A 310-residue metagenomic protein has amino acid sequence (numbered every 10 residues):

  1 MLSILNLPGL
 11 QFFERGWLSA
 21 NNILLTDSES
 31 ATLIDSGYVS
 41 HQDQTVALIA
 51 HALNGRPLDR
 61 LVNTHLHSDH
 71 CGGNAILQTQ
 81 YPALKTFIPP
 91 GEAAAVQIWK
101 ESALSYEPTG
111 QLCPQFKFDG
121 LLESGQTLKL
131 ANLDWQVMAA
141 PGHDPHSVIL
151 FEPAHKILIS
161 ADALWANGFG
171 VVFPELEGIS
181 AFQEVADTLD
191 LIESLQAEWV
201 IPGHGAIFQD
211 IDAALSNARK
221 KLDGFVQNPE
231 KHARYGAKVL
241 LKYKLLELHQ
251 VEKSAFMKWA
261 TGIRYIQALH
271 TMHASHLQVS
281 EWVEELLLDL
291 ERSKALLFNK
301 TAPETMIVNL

Functional and structural regions predicted by a protein language model:
M1-R56, I149-A161, A166: Conserved beta-strand hairpin/beta-sheet module of binuclear metal-dependent hydrolase folds, prominently
S3, G72, L77-T79, H204-I207 (+2 more regions): A structural signal for the main folded, soluble domain(s) of proteins
Q11, V62, F87, G120-L122 (+3 more regions): Hydrophobic/aromatic beta-strand patches that form the interior of the parallel beta-sheet core in alpha/beta enzyme
R15, T127, A140-G142: Short polar/acidic secondary-structure junctions
A31, Y38-S40, D134-P141, P145-Q227: Metallo-beta-lactamase
S40-D43, I49-L130: Active-site HxH/HxHxD metal-binding segment of metal-dependent hydrolases
C71, V185, V283: Aromatic/hydrophobic pocket-lining residues that form the small-molecule binding cavity in soluble enzyme cores
R234-L310: C-terminal regulatory/interaction regions
